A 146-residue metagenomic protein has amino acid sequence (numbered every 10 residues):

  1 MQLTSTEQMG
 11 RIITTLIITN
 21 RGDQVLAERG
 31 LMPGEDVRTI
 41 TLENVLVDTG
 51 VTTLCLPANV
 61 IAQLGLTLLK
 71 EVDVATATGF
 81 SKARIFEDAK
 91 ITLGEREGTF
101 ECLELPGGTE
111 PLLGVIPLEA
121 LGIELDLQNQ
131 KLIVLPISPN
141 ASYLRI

Functional and structural regions predicted by a protein language model:
M1-I146: Pepsin/retropepsin-fold aspartyl endopeptidases
